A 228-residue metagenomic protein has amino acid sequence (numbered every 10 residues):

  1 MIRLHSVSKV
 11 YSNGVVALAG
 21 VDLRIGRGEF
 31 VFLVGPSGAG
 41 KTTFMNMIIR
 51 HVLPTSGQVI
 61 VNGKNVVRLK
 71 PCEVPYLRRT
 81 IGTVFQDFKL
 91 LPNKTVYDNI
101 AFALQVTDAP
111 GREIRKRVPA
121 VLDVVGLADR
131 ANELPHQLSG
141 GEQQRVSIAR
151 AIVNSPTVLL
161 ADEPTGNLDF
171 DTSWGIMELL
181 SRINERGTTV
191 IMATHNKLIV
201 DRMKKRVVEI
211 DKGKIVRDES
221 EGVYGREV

Functional and structural regions predicted by a protein language model:
I2, L18-G20: Conserved structural motif at the start of ABC-family nucleotide-binding domains
I49: Helix-to-loop junction immediately C-terminal to a conserved catalytic motif
G57-N65: Conserved ABC transporter NBD signature motif
K94-A101: Short coil-to-helix segment of the ABC ATPase nucleotide-binding domain corresponding to the Q-loop/switch region
L134-L138, E142-Q144: Conserved ABC ATPase signature
V153-T157: A short, proline-enriched helix->beta-strand linker immediately N-terminal to the Walker B motif in ABC-type P-loop
L159-D162: Catalytic Walker B motif of ABC-type/P-loop ATPase nucleotide-binding domains
